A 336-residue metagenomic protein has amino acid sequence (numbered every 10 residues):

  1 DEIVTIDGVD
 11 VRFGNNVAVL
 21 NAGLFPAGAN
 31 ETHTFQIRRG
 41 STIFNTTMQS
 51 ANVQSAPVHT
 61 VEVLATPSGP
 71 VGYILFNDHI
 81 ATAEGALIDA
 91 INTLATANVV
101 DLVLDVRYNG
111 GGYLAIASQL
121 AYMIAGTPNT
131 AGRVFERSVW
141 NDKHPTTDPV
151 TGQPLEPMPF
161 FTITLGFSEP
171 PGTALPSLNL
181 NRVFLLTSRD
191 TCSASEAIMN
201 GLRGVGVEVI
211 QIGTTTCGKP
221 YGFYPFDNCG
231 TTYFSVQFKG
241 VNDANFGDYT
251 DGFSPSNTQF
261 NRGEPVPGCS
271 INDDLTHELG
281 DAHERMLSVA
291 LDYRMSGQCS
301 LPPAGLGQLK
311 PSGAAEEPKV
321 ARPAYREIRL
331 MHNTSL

Functional and structural regions predicted by a protein language model:
D1, P57-V63, S168-G172: PDZ/PDZ-like domain micro-motif
D1, R39, A174-P176: Generic detector of short, locally flexible boundary/turn motifs and exposed helical patches
D1-V17, L104: Conserved PDZ fold ligand-binding element
I3, V53-H59, F135, L180: A broad structural signal for short, well-ordered beta-strand segments within beta-sheet-rich domains
D10-V99: C-terminal, low-ordered peptide segments at domain boundaries
G72-I74, D78-D101, G110-L336: C-terminal "post-core" interaction segments
R107: Short loop/turn motifs enriched for small/polar and acidic residues
